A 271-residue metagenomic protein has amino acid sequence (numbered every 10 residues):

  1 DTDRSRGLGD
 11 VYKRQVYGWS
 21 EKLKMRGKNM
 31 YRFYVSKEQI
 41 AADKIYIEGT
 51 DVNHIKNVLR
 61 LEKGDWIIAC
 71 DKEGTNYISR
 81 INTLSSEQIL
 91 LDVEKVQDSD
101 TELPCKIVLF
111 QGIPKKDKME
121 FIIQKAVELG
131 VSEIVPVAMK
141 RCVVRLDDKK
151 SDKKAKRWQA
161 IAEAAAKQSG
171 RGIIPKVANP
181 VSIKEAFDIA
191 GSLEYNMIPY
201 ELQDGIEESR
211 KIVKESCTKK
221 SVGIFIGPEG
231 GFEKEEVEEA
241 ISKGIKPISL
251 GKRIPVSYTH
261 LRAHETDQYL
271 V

Functional and structural regions predicted by a protein language model:
D1-Q15, H260-A263, D267-V271: Single conserved hydrophobic/aromatic residue that forms the stacking wall/gate of nucleotide- or nucleobase-binding
Y17-D98: N-terminal positively charged helical leader segments and presequences
S36, F225-P228, S249-G251: Thr-Gly-centered strand-to-loop micro-motif
V96, M139-R141, K252-R253: Short, ordered loop/turn segments at secondary-structure junctions
D100-M197: RNA substrate-binding interface of SAM-dependent RNA methyltransferases
I198-C217, G223-I226, G231: Active-site/ligand-binding-proximal alpha/beta "capping" segment
K234-H264: Structured adenosyl-cofactor binding patch, chiefly the S-adenosyl-L-methionine
